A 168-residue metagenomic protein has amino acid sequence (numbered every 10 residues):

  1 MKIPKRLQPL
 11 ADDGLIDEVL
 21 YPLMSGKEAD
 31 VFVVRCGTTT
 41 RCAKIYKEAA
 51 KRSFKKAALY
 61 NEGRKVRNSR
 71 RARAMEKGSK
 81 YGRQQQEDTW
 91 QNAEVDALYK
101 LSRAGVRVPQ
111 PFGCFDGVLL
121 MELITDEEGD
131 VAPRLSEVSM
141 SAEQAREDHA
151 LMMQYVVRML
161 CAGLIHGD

Functional and structural regions predicted by a protein language model:
M1-V131, C161: Conserved ATP-binding subdomain of kinase catalytic cores across diverse folds
G129-S141: AlphaC helix of the protein kinase catalytic domain
Q144: Gly/Ser/Thr-rich active-site loops/lids in small-molecule metabolic enzymes that frequently grip phosphoryl groups
M153-L160: Short C-lobe core helix of eukaryotic-like protein kinase catalytic domains
C161-D168: Catalytic-loop of the protein kinase fold
